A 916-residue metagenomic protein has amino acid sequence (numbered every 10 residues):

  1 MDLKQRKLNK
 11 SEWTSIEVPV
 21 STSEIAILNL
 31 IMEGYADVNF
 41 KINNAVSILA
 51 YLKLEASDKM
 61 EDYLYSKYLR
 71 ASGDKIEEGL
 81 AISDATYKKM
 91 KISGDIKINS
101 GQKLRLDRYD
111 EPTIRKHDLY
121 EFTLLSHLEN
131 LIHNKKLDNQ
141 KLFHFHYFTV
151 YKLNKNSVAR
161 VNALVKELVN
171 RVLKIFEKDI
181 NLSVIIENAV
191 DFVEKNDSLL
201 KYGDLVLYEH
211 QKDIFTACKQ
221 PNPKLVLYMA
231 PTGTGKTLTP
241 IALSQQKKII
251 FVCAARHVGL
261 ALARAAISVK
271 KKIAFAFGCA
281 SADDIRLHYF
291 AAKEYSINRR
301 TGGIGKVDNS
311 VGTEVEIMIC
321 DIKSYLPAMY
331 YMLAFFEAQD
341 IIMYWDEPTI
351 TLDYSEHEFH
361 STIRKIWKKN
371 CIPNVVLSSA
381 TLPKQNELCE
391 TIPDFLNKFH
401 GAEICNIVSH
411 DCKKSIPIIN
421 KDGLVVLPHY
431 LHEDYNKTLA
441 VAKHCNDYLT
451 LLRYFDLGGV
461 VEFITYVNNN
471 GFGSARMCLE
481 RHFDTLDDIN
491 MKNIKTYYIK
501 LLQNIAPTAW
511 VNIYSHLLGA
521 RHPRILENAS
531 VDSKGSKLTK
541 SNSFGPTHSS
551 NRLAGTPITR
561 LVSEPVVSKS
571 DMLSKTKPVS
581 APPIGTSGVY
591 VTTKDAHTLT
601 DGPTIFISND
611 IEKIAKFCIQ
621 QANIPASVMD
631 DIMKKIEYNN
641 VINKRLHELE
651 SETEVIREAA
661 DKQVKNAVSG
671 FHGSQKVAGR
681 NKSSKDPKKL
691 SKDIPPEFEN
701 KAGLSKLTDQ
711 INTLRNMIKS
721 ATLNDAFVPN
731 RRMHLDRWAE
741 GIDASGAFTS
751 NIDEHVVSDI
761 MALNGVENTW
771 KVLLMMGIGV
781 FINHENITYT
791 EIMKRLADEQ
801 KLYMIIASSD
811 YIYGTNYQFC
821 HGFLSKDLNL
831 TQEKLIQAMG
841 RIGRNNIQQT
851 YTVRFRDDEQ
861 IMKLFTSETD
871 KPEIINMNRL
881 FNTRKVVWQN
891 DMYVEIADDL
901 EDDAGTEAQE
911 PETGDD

Functional and structural regions predicted by a protein language model:
M1-D916: N-terminal helicase ATP-binding lobe
